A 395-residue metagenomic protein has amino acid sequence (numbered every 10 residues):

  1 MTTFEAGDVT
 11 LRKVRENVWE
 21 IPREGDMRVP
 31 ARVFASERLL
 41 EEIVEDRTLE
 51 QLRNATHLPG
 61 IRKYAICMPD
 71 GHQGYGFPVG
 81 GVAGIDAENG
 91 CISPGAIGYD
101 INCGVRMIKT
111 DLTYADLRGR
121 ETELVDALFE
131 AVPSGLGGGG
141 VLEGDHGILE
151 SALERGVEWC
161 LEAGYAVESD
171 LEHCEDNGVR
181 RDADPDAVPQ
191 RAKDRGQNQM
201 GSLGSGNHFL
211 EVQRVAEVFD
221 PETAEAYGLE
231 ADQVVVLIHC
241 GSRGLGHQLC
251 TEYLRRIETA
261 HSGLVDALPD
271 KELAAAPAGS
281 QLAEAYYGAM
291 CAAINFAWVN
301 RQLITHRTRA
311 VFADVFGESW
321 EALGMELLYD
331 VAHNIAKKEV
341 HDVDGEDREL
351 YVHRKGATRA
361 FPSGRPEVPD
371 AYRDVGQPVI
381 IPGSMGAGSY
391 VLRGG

Functional and structural regions predicted by a protein language model:
T2-Q51, I61-C67, G76-F77, A87-A96 (+2 more regions): Domain-length cofactor-binding catalytic modules of enzymes
H57-L58: Short, conserved catalytic or adaptor-binding loops enriched in Gly and charged residues
V82-K109: Redox-cofactor-proximal catalytic regions of oxidoreductases
R106-D126: A glycine-rich phosphate/pyrophosphate-binding beta-strand-loop-alpha-helix module
